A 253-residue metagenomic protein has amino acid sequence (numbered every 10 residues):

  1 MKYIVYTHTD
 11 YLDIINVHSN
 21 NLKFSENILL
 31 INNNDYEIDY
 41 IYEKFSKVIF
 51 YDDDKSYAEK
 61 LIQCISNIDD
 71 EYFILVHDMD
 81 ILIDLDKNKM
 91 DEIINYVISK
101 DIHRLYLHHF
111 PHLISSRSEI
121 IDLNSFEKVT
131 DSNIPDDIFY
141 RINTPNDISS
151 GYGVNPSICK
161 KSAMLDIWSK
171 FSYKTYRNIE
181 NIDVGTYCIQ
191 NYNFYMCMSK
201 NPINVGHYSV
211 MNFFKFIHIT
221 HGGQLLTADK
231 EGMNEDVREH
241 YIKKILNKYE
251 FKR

Functional and structural regions predicted by a protein language model:
M1-I74: N-terminal anchoring/stem segment of glycosyltransferases
V17-L22, E37-S46, S118-T130, D183-C188: Short, aromatic/basic amphipathic alpha-helical patches
D70, G151-S169: Conserved nucleotide-sugar donor-binding and metal-coordinating catalytic region shared by glycosyltransferases
D70, K100-H103, Y192: Short, high-confidence coil segments that cap the C-terminus of an alpha-helix and link into the following beta-strand
M79-L82: Acidic metal-phosphate-binding loop of nucleotide-sugar-dependent transferases
D84-L113: Conserved donor-nucleotide/metal-binding helix-loop-beta segment in metal-dependent transferases, i.e., the alpha-helix
D137-C159: A recurrent flexible, glycine/aromatic-enriched loop bordering the glycosyltransferase active site that acts as
S162, D166-R253: C-terminal catalytic/acceptor-binding lobe
